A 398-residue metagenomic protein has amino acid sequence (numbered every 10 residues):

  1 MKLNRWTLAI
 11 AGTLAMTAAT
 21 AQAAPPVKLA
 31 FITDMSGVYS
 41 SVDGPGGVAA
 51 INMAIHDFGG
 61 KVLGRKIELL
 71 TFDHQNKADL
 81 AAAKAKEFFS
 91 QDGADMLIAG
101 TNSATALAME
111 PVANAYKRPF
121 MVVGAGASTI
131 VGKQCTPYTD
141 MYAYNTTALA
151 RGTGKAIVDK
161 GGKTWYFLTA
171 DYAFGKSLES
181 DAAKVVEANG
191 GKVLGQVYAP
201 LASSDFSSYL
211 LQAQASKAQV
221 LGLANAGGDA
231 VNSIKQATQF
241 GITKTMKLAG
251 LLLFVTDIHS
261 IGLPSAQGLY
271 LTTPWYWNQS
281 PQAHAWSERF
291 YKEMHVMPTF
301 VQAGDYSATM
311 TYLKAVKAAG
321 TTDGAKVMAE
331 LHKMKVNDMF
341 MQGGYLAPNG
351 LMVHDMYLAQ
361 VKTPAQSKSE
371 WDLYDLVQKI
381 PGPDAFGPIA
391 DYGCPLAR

Functional and structural regions predicted by a protein language model:
M1-K2, A18: Short terminal targeting/anchoring segments and short Lys/Arg-rich nucleic-acid-contact patches
K2-I10, A23-R398: Extracytosolic ligand-binding ectodomains
A9-A18: Bacterial N-terminal signal peptides
